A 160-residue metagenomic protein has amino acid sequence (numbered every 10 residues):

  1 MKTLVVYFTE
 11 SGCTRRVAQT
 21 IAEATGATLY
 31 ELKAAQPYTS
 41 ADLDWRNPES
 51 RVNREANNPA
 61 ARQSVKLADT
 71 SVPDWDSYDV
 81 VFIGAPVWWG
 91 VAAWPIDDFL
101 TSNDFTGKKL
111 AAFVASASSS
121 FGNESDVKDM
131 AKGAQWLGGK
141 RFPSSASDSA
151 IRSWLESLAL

Functional and structural regions predicted by a protein language model:
M1, A27, K108, A134-Q135: A structural micro-motif
M1-V80, G90-A92, D97, T101 (+1 more regions): N-terminal beta1-alpha1-beta2 submodule of the flavodoxin-like/Rossmannoid cofactor-binding fold
W75, T101-K108, D129-K132: Short, conserved loop/helix-junction motifs that constitute active-site signature segments in enzyme catalytic cores
A85-P86: Glycine-rich, N-terminal phosphate-binding loop of Rossmann-like dinucleotide-binding domains
A111-S149: Short, glycine-/small-residue-rich phosphate/pyrophosphate-handling segment
